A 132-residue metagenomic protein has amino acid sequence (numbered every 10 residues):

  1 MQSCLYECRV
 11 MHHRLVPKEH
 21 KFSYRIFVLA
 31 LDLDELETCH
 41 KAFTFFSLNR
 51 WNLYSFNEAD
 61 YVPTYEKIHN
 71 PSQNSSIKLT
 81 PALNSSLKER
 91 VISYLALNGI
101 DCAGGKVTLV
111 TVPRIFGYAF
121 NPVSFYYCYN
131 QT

Functional and structural regions predicted by a protein language model:
M1-T132: Mature, function-bearing regions of proteins
